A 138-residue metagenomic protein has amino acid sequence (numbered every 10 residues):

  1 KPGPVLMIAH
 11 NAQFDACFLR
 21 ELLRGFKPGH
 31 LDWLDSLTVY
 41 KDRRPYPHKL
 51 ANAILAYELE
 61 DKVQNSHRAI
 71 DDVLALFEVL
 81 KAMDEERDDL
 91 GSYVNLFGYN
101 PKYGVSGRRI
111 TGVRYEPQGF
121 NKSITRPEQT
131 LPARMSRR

Functional and structural regions predicted by a protein language model:
P2-P127, R137: Metal-dependent phosphoesterase core characteristic of DEDDh/y 3'-5' exonuclease domains
Q129-A133: Gly/serine-rich nucleotide phosphate-binding loop at the start of the catalytic core of nucleotide/ADP-ribose-handling
